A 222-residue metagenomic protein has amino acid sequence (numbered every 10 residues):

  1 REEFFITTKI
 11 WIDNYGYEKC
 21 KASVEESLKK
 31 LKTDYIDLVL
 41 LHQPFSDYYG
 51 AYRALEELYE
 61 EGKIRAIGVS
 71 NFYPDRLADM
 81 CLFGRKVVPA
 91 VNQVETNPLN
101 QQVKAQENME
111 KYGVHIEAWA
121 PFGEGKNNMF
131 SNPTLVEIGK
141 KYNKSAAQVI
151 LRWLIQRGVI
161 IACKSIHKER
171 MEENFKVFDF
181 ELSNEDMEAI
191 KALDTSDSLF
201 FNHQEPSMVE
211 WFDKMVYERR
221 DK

Functional and structural regions predicted by a protein language model:
E2-N14, D37-P44, N71, E95: A short, structured active-site edge motif that brings together acidic residues
E3, T33-I36, I64, P89: Local beta-strand N-terminus motif with an aromatic residue
N14-Y15, D34, L99, A146: Hydrophobic alpha-helical elements and their junctions with loops/disorder across both membrane and soluble proteins
G16-L31, G50, L77, Q101: Short, acidic/polar
C20-L40, E57-E61, F83: CE4/NodB-like, metal-dependent polysaccharide N-deacetylase domain that modifies extracellular/periplasmic N-acetylated
Q43-K222: Beta/alpha (TIM)-barrel catalytic core signal, keyed to glycine-rich beta->alpha loops juxtaposed to Asp/Glu that bind
